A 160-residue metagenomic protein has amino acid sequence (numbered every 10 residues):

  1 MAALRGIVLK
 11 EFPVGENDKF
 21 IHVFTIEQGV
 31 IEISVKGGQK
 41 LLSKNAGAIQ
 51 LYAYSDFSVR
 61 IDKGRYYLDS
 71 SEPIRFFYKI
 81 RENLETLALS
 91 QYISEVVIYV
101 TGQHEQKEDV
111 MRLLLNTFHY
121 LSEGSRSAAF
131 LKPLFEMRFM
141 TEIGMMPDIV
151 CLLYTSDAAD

Functional and structural regions predicted by a protein language model:
M1-K19, F24-S156: Non-catalytic alpha-helical scaffolds and adjoining flexible linkers that form interface surfaces for assembly
A158-D160: Positively charged, low-complexity/disordered segments
